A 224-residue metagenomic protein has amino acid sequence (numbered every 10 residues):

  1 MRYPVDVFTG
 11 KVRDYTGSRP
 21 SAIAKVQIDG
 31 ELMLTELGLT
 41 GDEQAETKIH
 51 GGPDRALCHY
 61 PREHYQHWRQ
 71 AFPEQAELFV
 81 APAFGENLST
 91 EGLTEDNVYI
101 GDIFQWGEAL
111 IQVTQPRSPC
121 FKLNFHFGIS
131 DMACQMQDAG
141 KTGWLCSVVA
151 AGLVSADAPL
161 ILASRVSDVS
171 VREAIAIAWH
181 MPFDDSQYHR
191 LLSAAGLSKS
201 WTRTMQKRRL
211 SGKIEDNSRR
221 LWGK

Functional and structural regions predicted by a protein language model:
M1-N124, D131, V166-K224: Electropositive, beta-rich accessory/interaction domains or terminal extensions that provide binding surfaces
G30, T142-W144, A156-A158: A short pocket-lining beta-strand/turn micro-motif at the edge of beta-sheets
G101, A151, S155-A158: Loop/turn positions that initiate beta-strands
F127-C134, D138-V148: Active-site glycine-rich loop that binds ribose-phosphate moieties when present
L160-L162: Hydrophobic beta-sheet segments that form the core/acyl-binding groove of ACP/CoA-dependent acyl-chain-processing
